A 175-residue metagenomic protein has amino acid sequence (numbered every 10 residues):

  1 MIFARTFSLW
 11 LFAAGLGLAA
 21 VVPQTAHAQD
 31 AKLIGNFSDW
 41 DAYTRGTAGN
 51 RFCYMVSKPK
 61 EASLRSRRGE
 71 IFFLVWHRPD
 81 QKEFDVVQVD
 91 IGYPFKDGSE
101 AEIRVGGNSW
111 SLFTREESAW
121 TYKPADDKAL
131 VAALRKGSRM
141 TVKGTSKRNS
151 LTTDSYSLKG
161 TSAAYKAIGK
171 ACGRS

Functional and structural regions predicted by a protein language model:
M1-R5: N-terminal secretory signal peptides that target proteins for export/translocation
S8-A20: Bacterial N-terminal signal peptides
P23-T25: N-terminal signal peptide c-region/cleavage motif recognized by signal peptidases
H27-S175: A generic "folded-domain core" signal
